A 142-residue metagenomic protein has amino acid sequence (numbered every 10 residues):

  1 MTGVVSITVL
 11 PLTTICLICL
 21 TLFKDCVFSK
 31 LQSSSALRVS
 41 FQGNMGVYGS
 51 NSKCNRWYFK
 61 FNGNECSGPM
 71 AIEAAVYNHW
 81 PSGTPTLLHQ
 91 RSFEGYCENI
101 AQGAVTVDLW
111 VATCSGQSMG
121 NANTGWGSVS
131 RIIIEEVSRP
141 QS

Functional and structural regions predicted by a protein language model:
M1-V27: Solvent-exposed, flexible loop/coil segments flanking beta-strands in beta-rich domains
T8-T13, V27, L31, A36 (+1 more regions): Terminal beta-strand-rich extracellular "head" domains that mediate receptor/glycan or other ligand binding
